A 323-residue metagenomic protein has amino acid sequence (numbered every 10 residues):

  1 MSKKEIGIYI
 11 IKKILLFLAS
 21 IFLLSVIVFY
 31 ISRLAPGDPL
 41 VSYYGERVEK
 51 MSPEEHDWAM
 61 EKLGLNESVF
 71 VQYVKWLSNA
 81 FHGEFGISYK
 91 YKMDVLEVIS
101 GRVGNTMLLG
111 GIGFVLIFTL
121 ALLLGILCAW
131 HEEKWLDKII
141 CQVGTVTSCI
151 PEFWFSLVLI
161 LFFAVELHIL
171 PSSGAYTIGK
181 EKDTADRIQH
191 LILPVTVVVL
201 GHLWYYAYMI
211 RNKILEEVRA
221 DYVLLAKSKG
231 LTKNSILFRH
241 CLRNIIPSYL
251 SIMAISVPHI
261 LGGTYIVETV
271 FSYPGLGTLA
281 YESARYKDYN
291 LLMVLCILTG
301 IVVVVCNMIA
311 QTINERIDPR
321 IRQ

Functional and structural regions predicted by a protein language model:
S2-K3, G64-L122: An internal, D/E-rich "acidic patch" concept
S2-L34: Charged, compositionally biased N-terminal leader segments and the immediate start of the first structured element
K4-I8, V103-L136, E152, E181-Q323: Alpha-helical transmembrane segments of integral membrane proteins, especially multi-pass inner/plasma-membrane
I21-V71, L167-R187: Hydrophobic alpha-helical transmembrane segments of membrane transport/permease proteins and related membrane-embedded
L23, I27, I31, L120 (+7 more regions): Alpha-helical membrane-inserting segments
A35, T147-I150, L261: Transmembrane helix irregularities
M51-H82, F271-E282: Short hydrophobic, aromatic-rich alpha-helical segments embedded in or entering the lipid bilayer of multi-pass
C141-W204: Membrane-water interface segments at transmembrane-helix boundaries in multipass membrane proteins
